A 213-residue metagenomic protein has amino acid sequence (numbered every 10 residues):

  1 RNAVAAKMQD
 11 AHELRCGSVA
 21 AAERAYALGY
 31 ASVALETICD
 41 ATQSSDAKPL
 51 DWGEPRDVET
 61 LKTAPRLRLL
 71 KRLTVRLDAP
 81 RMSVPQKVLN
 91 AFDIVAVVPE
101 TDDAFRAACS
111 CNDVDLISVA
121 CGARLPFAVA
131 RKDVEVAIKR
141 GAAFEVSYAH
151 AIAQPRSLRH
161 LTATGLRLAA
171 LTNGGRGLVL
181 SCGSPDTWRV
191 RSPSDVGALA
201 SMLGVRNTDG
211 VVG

Functional and structural regions predicted by a protein language model:
R1-L35, A41-E59, T63, V84-Q86 (+2 more regions): Charged catalytic cores and adjacent phosphate/nucleic-acid-binding surfaces used for phosphate/nucleic-acid chemistry
A27, K62-L77: Extended, charge-biased low-complexity segments that typically form long amphipathic alpha-helices/coiled-coils
P80-R81: Hydrophobic/aromatic-rich structural module bridging two neighboring secondary-structure elements via a short loop
